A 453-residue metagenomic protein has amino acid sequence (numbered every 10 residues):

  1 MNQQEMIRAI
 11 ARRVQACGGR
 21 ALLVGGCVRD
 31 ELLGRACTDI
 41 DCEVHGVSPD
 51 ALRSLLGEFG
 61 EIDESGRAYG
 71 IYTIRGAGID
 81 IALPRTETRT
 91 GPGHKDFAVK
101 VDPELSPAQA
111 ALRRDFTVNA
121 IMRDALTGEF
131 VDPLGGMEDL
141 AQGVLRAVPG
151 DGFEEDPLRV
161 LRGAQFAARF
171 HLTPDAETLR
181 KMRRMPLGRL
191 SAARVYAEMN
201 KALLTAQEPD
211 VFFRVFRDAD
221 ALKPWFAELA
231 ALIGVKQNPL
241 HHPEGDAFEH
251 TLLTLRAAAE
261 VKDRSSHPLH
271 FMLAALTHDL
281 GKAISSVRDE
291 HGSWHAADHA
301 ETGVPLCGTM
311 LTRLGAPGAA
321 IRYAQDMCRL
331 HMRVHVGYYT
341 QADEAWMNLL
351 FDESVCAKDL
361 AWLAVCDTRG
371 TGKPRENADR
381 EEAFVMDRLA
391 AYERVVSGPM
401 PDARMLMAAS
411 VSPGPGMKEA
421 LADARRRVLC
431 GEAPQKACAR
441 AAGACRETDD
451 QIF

Functional and structural regions predicted by a protein language model:
M1-F453: Catalytic cores of the polymerase beta-like nucleotidyltransferase superfamily and closely associated nucleotide
